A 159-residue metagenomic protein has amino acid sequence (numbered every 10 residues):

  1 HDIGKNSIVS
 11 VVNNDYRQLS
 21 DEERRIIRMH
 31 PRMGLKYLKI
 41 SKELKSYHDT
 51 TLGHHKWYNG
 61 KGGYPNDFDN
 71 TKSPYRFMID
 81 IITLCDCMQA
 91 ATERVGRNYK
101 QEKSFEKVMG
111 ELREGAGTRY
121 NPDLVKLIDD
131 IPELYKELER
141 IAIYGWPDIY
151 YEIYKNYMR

Functional and structural regions predicted by a protein language model:
D2-R159: Histidine- and acidic-residue-rich, metal-dependent catalytic cores
